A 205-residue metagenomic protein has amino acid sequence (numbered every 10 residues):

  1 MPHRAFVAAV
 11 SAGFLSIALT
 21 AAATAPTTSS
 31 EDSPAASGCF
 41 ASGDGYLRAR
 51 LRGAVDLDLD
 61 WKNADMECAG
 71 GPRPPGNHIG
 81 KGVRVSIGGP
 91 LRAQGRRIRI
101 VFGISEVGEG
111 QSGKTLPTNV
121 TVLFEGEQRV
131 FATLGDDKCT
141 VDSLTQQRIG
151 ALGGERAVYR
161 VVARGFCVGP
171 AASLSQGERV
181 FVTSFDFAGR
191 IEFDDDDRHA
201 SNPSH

Functional and structural regions predicted by a protein language model:
M1-R4: N-terminal secretory signal peptides that target proteins for export/translocation
A9-T20: Bacterial N-terminal signal peptides
A21-A25: Boundary at the C-terminal end of the N-terminal hydrophobic targeting segment
P26-G135: An ectodomain-focused feature that recognizes extracytoplasmic/extracellular
S37, V158, V162, D196-S201: Low-complexity, acidic/polar, glycine-enriched regions of mature
D58, P170-L174, D196-R198: Intrinsically disordered, low-complexity acidic/polar segments
Q111-I191: Acidic, glycine-rich flexible loop segments
A188-H205: Short, low-complexity, Pro/Ser/Thr/Gly-rich segments in the mature regions of secreted, periplasmic
